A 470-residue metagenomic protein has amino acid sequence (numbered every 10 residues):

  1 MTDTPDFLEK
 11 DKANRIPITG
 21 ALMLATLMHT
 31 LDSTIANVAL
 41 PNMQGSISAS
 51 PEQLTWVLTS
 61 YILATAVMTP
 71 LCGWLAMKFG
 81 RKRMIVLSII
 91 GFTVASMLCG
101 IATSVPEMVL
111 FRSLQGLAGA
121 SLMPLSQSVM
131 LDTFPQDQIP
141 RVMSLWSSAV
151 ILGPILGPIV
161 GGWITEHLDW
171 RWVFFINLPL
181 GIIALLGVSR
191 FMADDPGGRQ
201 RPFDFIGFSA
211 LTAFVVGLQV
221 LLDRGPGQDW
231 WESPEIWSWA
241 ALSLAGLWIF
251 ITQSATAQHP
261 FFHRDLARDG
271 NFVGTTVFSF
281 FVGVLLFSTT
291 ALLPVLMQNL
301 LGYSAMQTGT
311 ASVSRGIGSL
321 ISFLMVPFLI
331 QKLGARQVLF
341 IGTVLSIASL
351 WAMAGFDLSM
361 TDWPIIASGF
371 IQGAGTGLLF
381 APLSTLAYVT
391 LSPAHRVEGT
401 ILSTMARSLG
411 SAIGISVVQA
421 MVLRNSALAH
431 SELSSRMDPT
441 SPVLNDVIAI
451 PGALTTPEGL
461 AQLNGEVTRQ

Functional and structural regions predicted by a protein language model:
T2-T26, T30, T252, N271 (+3 more regions): Transmembrane-helix exit segments and adjacent C-terminal regions of multi-pass membrane proteins
T4, L8, Q53, R407-Q470: Hydrophobic transmembrane architecture of multi-pass small-molecule transporters
I16-L31, A36-V38, I47, P51-T59 (+5 more regions): 12-transmembrane solute porter fold
H29, L58-Y61, T65, F92 (+10 more regions): Structural signature of transmembrane alpha-helices in multi-pass secondary transporters
T69-G207, P234, S359: Helix-loop-helix hairpins in multi-pass membrane proteins, especially solute transporters
W74, K78-F79, I101, I159 (+11 more regions): Membrane-interface helix caps of multi-pass small-molecule transporters
G91-L98, L180-G187, A245-I249, I321 (+1 more regions): Transmembrane-helix signature of multi-pass solute transporters
E166-F281, L285, Y303-S304, A311 (+2 more regions): Hydrophobic transmembrane-helix bundles of small-molecule transporters
